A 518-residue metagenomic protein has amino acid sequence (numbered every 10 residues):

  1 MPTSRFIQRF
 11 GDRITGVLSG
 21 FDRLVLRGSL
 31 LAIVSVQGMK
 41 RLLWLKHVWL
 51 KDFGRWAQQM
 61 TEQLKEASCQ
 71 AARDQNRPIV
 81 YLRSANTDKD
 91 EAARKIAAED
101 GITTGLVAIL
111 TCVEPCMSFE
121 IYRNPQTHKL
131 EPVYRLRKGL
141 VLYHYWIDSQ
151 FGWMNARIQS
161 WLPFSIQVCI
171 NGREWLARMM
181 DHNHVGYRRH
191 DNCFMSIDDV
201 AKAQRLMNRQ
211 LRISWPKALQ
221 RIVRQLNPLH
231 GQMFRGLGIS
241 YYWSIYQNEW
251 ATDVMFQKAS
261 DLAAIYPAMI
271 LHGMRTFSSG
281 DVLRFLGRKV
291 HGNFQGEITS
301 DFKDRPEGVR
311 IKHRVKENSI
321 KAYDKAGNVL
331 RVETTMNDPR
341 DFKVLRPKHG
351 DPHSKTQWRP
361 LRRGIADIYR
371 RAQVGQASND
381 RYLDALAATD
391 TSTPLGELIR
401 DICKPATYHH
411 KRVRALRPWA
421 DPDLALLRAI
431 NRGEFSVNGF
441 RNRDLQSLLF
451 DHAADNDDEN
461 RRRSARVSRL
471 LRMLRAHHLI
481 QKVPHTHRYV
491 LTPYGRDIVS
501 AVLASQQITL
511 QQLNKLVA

Functional and structural regions predicted by a protein language model:
M1-V254: Long, contiguous, compositionally biased segments that the model treats as domain-scale units
V141-R400: Extended, non-transmembrane interaction/recognition domains
I399-G439: Short alpha-helical segments that sit at the start of domains
S436-E459: Short acidic, hydrophobic short linear motifs in intrinsically disordered regions
S447, R469, D497: DNA-binding alpha-helical recognition surfaces that contact promoter or target DNA
S464-R472: Short, hydrophobic-biased segments on the C-terminal half of alpha helices that form "recognition helices"
R472-H485: A short, conserved structural fragment
H487, P493-A518: Short, amphipathic alpha-helical interaction segments positioned at domain boundaries
